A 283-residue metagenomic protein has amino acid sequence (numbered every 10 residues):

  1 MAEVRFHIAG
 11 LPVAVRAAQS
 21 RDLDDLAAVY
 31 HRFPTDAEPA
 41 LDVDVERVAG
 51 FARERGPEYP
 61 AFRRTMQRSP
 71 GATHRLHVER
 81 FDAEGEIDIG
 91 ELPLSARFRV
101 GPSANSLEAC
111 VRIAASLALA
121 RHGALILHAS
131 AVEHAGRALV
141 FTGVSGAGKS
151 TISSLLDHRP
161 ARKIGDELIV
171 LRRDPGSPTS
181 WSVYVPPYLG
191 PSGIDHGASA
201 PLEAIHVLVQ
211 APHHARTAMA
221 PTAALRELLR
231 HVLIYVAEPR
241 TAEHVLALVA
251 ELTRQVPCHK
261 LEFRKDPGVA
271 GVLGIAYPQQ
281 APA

Functional and structural regions predicted by a protein language model:
M1-S145, L155-R162, I169-A283: A noncatalytic interaction/capping subdomain that flanks phosphate/NTP-handling catalytic cores
A147-K149: Conserved glycine(s) of the Walker
I152: Hydrophobic positions on the alpha1 helix immediately C-terminal to the Walker A/P-loop
